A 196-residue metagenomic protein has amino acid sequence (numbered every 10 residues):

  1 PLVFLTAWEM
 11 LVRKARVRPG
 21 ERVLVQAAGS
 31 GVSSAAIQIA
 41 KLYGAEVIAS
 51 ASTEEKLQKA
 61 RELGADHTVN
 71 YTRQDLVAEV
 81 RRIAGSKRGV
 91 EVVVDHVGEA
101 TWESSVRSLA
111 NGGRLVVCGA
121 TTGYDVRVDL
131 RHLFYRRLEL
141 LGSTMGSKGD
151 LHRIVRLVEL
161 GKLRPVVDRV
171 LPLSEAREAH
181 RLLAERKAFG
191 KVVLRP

Functional and structural regions predicted by a protein language model:
P1-Q74: Mid-domain Rossmann-like dinucleotide-binding core that forms the NAD(H)/NADP(H) cofactor-binding site
P19-E21, V90, G112: Phosphate-coordination loops involved in phosphoryl transfer and adenosine-cofactor binding
L24, E91-V94: N-terminal Rossmann-like NAD(P) cofactor-binding module of classical short-chain dehydrogenase/reductase
Y43, A51-E54, V97-V166, V170-L173 (+1 more regions): Glycine-rich phosphate-binding loop and adjacent beta-alpha segment of Rossmann(oid) nucleotide-cofactor-binding
D75-K87: Short amphipathic alpha-helix with an adjacent loop that forms part of the alpha/beta core around
K87, K162-V166, E178-P196: C-terminal capping/lid region of NAD(P)-dependent oxidoreductase domains
